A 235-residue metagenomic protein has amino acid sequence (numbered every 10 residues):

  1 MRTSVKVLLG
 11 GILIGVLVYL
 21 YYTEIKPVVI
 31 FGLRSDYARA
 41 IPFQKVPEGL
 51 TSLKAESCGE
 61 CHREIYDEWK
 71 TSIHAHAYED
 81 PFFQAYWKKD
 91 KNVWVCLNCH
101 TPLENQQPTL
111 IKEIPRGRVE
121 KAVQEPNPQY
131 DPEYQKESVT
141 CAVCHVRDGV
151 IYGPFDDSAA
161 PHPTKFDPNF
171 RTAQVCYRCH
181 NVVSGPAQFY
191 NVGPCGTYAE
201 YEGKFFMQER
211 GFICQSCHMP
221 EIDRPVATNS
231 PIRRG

Functional and structural regions predicted by a protein language model:
M1-I14, L20: N-terminal Sec-pathway targeting helices
G15-R171, V175-Q208: Sequence context of c-type cytochrome heme-c attachment sites
R210-G235: Catalytic cores of secreted or luminal carbohydrate-active enzymes
